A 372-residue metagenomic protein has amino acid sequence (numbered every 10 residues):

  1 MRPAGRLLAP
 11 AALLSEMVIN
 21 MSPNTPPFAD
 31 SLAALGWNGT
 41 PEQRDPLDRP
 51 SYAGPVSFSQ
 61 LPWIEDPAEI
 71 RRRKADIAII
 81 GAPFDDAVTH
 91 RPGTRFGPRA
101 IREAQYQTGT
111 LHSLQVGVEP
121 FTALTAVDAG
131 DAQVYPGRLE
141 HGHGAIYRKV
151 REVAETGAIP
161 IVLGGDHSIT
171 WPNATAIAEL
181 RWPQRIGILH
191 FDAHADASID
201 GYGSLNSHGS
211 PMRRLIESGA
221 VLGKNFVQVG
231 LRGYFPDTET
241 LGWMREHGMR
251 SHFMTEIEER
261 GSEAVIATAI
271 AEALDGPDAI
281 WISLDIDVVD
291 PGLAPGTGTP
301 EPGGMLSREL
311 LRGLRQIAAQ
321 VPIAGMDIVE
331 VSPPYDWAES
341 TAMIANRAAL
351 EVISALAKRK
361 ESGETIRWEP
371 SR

Functional and structural regions predicted by a protein language model:
A4-G5, A338: Generic alpha-helix initiation/capping and coil-helix boundary signal
G5-L8, M21: Residue-level detector of alpha-helical hydrophobic segments embedded in or interacting with membranes
A12-L13, V18-I19: Intrinsic disorder/low-complexity segments in short proteins, especially the signal peptide and propeptide regions
I19-R372: Conserved alpha-helical scaffold segments that buttress catalytic/binding sites
